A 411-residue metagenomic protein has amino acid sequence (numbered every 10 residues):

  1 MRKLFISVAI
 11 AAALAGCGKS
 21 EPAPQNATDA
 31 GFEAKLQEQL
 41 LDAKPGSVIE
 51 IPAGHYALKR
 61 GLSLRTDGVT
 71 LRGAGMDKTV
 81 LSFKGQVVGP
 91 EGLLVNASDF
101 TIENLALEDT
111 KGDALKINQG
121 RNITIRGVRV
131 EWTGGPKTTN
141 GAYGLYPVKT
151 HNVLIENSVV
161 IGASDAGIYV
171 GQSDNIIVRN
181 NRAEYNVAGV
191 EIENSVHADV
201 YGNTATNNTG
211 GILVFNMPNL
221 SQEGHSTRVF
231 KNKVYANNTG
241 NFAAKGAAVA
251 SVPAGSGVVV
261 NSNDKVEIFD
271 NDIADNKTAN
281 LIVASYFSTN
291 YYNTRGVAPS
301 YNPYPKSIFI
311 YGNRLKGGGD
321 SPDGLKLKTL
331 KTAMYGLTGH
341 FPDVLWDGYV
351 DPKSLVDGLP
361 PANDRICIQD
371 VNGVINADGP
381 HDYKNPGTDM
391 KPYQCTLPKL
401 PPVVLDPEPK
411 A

Functional and structural regions predicted by a protein language model:
L4-A12: Sec-dependent N-terminal signal peptides
L14-G16: C-terminal motif of bacterial Sec signal peptides marking the signal peptidase cleavage site
S20-A34, V48, G68-G112, G134: Right-handed parallel beta-helix/beta-spiral solenoid domain characteristic of secreted/periplasmic
L36-Q37, K59, K84-L93, D109-K116 (+8 more regions): Extracellular beta-strand/beta-solenoid scaffold signature
Q39-L58, T70-A74: Glycine-rich repeat segments that build the extracellular carbohydrate-interaction surface of secreted and virion
P52, A74-D77, S98-D109, R121-G134 (+7 more regions): Right-handed parallel beta-helix
T289, N293-A411: Acidic, glycine- and Ser/Thr-rich low-complexity intrinsically disordered tracts in extracellular/secreted proteins
